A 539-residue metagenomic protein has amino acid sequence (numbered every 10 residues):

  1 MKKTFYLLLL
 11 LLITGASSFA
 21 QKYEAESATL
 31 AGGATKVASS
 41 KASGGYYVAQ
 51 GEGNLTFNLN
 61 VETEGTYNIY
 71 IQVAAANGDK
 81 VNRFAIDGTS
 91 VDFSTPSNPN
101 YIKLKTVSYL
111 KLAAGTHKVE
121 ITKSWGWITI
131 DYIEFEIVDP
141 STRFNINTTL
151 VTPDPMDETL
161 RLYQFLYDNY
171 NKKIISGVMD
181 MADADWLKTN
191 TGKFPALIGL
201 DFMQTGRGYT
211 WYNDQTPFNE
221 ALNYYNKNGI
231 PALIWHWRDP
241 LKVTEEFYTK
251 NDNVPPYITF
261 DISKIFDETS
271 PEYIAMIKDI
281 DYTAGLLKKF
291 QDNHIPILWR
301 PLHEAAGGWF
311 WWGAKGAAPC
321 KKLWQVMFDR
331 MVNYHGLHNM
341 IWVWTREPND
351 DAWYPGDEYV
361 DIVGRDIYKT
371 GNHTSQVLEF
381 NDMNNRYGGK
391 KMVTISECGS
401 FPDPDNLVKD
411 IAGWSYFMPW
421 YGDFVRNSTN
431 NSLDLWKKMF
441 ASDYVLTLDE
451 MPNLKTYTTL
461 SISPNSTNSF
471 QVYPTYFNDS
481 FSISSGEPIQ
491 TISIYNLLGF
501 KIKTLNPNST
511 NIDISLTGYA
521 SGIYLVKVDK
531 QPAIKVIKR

Functional and structural regions predicted by a protein language model:
M1-Q21: Bacterial Sec-dependent N-terminal signal peptides
Q21-M156: Extracytoplasmic
E134-R207, W211-F218, D405-N406, K455: N-terminal module-boundary/linker segments of secreted carbohydrate-active enzymes
G177-M179, R300-L302, W324-D350, K391-F401: Aromatic-lined carbohydrate-recognition surfaces of secreted/lumenal glycan-active proteins
M179, K391-T458: Substrate-binding cleft of secreted/luminal carbohydrate-active enzymes
P217-V326, L337: Substrate-binding cleft of extracellular glycoside hydrolase catalytic domains
D350-H373, M418-W420: Aromatic- and acid-rich polysaccharide-binding/catalytic face of secreted or lumenal carbohydrate-active enzymes
S463-R539: C-terminal outer-membrane/trafficking sorting elements
